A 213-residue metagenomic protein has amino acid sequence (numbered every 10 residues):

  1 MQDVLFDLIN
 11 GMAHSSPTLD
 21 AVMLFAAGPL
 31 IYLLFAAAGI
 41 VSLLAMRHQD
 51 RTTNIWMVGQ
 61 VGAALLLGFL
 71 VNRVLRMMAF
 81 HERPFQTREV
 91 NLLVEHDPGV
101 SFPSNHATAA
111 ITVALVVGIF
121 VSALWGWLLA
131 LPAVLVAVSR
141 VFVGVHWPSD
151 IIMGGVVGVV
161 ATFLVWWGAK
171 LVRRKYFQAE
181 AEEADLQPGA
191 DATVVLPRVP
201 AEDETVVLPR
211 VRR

Functional and structural regions predicted by a protein language model:
M1-F35, N72-G99: N-terminal transmembrane-helix/juxtamembrane module of multi-pass inner/ER membrane proteins
M12, S16, M46-Q49, M77-Q86 (+3 more regions): Membrane-interface elements of multi-pass transporters and channels
M23, T52-A64, W125-L128, S149 (+1 more regions): Alpha-helical transmembrane segments of integral membrane proteins
P29, L33, V61-F69, G155 (+1 more regions): Alpha-helical transmembrane spans of integral membrane proteins, capturing the lipid-embedded, hydrophobic core of TM
L34-L44, L164: Hydrophobic core of alpha-helical transmembrane segments in multi-pass integral membrane proteins
R51-F120, F177-E180: Membrane-interface loops
V94-V194: Membrane-embedded catalytic cores of phosphoryl/pyrophosphoryl-handling enzymes
A181-R213: Acidic/Ser-Thr/Pro-Gly-rich, low-complexity N-terminal segments of Actinobacterial cell-envelope proteins
